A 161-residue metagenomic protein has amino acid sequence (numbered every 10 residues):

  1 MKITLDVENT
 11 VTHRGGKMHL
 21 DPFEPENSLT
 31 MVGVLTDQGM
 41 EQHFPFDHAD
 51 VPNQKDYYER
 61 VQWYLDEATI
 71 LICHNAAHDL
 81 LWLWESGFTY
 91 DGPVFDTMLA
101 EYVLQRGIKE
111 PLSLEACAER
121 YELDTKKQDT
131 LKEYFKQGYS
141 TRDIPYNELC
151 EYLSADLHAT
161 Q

Functional and structural regions predicted by a protein language model:
M1-L29: Entry/capping segment at the start of metal-dependent catalytic domains with acidic active-site entry clusters
N27, V34, Q38-Q161: Active-site-proximal helix-loop-helix substrate-binding element of RNase H-like nuclease domains
